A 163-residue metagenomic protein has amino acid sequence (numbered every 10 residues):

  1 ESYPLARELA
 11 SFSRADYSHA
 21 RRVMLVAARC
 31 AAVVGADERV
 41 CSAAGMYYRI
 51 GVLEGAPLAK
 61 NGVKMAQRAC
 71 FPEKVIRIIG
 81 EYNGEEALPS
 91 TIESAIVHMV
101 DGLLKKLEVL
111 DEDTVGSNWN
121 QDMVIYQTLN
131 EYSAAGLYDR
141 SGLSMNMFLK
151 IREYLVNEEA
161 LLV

Functional and structural regions predicted by a protein language model:
P4-A135: Divalent metal-dependent catalytic cores for phosphoryl transfer on phosphate-bearing substrates
V115-G116, L129-V163: Long, hydrophobic alpha-helical segments that serve as membrane-spanning/inserting helices
